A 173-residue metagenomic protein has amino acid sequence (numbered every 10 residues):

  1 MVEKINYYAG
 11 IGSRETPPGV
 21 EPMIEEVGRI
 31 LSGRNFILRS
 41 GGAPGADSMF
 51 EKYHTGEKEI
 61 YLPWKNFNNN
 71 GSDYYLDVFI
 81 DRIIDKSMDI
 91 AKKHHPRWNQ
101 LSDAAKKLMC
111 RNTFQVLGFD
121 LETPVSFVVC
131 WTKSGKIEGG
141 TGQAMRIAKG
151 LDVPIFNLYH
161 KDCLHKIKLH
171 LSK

Functional and structural regions predicted by a protein language model:
M1-V2, K173: Basic/polar N-terminal segments that are highly enriched at the extreme N-terminus, encompassing both cleavable
V2-A9, R14-H165: Acidic/glycine-enriched connector segments
K166-K173: Glycine-rich ThDP/TPP pyrophosphate-binding loop and its adjacent helix/strand module within ThDP-dependent enzymes
